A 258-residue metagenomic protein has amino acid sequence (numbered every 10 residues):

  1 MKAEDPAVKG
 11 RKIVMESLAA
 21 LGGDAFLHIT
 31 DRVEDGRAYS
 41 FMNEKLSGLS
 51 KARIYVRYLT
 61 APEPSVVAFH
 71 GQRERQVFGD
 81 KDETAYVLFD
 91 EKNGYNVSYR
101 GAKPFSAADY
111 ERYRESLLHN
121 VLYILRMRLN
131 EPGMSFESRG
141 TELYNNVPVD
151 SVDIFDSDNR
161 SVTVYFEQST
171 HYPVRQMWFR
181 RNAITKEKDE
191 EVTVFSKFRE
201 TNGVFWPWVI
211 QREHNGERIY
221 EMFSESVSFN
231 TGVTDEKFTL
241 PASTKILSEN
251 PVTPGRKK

Functional and structural regions predicted by a protein language model:
K2-P6, G10-A102, P132-E137: N-terminal mature ectodomain segment of secretory-pathway/periplasmic proteins
V33, R37-Y39, R75-V77, Y95 (+5 more regions): Residue-level detector of beta-strand face positions
F69, L88-F89, S138, L143 (+2 more regions): Generic beta-strand structural signal
V77-E83, G101, W178-N182, R212-E217 (+1 more regions): Short, solvent-exposed aromatic-acidic interface loops
Y95-Y123: Acidic/charged, solvent-exposed loop-and-adjacent secondary-structure segments enriched in E/D, K/R, S/T, and G/P
Y113-D153, P173-M177: Short, conserved active-site entrance elements at the starts or edges of catalytic domains
N145-L240: Gly/Pro-enriched, hydrophobic low-complexity segments that function as extracytoplasmic propeptides/linkers
T239-K258: Gram-negative outer-membrane assembly/targeting C-terminal domains
